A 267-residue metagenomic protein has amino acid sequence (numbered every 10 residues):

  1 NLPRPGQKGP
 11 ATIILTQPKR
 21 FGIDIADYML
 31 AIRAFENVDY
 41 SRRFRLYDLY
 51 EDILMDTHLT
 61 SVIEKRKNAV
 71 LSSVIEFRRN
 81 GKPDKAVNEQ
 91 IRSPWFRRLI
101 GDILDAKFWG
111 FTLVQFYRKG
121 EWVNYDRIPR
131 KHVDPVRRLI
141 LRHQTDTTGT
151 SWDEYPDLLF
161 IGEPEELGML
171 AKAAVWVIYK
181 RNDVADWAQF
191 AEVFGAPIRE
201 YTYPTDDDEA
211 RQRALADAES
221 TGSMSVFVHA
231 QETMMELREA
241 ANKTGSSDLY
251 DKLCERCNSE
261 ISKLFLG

Functional and structural regions predicted by a protein language model:
N1-S41, L49-D52, A69-T233: Structured, contiguous alpha/beta core segments that scaffold functional sites
E209-G267: Long amphipathic alpha-helical segments
